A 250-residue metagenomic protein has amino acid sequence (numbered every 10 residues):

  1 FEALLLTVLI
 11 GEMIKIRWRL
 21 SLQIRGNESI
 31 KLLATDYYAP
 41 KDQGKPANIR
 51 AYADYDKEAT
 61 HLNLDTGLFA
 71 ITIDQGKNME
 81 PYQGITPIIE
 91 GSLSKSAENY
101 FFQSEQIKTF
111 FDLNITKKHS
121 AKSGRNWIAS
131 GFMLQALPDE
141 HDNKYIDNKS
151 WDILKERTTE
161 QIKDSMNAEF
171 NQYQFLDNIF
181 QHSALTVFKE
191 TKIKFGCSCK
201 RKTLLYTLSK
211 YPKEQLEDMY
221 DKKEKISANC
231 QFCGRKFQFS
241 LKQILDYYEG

Functional and structural regions predicted by a protein language model:
F1-K189: Interaction interfaces in information-processing and related assembly proteins
L154-G250: Cys/His-clustered metal-coordination modules, chiefly Zn-binding fingers
